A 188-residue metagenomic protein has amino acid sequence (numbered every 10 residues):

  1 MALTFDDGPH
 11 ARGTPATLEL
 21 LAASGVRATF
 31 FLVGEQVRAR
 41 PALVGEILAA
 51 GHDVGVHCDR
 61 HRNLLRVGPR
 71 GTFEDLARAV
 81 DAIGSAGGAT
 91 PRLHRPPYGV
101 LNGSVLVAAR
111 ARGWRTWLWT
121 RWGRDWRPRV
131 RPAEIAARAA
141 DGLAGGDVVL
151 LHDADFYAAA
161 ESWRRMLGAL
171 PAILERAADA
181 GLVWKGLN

Functional and structural regions predicted by a protein language model:
M1-N63, G71, D75-R78, A82 (+3 more regions): Active-site beta->alpha N-cap acidic-glycine motif
F5-D7, L32-G34, V56-C58, R95-Y98 (+3 more regions): A cross-domain feature marking catalytic cores of carbohydrate-active enzymes and several ubiquitous metabolic/repair
A23-S24, R38, A160-N188: C-terminal domain-boundary segment and adjacent tail
R62-V67, D125-R127, Y157-A160: A short acidic, helix-capping loop that chelates divalent metal ions and anchors anionic groups
T72-L76, V130-A137, W163-L170: Charged helix-capping and loop-helix junction motifs
A86-V100: Basic- and aromatic-lined ligand-binding clefts that recognize polyanionic substrates
V100, L106-G142, L182-N188: His/Asp/Glu-enriched short active-site or ligand-binding loop at hydrolase and phosphoryl-transfer sites
